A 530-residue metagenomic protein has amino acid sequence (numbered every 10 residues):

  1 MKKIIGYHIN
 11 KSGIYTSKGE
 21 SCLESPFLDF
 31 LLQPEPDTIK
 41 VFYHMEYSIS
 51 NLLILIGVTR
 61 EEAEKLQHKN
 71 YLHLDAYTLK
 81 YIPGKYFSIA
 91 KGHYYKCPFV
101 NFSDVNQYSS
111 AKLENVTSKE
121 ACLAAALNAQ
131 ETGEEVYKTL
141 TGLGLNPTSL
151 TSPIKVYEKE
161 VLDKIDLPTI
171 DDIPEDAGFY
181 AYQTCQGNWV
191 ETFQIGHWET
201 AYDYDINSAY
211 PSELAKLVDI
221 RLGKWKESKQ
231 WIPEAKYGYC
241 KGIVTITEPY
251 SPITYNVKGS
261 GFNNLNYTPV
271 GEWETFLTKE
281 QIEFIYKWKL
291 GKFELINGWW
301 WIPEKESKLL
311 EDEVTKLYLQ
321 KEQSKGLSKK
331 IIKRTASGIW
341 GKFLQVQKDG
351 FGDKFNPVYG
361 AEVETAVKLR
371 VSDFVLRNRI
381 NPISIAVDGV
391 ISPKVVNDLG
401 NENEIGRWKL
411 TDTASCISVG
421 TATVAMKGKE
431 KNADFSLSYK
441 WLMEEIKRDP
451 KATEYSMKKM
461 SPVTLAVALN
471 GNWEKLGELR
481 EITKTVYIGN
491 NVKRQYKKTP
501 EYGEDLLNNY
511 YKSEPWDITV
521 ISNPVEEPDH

Functional and structural regions predicted by a protein language model:
M1-N10, A201-Y204: Two-metal-ion RNase H-like nuclease active-site motif
G6-E20: Short conserved beta-strand segments at catalytic cores or DNA/RNA-binding microdomains of nucleic-acid binding
T16-H530: Conserved acidic
